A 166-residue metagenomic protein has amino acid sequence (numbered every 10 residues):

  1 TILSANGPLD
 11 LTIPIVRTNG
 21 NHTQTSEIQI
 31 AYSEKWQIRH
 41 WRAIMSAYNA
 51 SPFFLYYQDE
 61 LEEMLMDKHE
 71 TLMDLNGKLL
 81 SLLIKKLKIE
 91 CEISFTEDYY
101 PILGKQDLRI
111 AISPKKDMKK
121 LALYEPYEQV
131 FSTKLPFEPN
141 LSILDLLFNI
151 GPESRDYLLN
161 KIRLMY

Functional and structural regions predicted by a protein language model:
T1-Y166: Residues lining hydrophobic/aromatic ligand-binding pockets adjacent to catalytic sites
